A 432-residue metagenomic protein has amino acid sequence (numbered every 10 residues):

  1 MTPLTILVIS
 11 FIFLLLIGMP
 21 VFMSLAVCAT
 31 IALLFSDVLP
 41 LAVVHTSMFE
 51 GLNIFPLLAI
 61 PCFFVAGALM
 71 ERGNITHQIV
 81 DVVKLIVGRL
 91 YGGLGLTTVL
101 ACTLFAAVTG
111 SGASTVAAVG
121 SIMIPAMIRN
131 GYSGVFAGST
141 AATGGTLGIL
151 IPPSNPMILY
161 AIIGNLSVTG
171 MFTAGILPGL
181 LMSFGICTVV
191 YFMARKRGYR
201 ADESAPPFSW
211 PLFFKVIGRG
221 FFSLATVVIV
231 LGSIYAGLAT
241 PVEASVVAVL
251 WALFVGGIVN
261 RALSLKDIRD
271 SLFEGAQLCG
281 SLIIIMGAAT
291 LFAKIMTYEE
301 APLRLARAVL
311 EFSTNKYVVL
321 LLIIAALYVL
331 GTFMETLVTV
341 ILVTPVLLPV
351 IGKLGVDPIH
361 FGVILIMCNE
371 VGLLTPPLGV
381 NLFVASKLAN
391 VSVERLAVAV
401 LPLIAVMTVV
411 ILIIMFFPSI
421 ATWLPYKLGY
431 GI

Functional and structural regions predicted by a protein language model:
M1-I432: Alpha-helical transmembrane segments of multi-pass membrane transport proteins
